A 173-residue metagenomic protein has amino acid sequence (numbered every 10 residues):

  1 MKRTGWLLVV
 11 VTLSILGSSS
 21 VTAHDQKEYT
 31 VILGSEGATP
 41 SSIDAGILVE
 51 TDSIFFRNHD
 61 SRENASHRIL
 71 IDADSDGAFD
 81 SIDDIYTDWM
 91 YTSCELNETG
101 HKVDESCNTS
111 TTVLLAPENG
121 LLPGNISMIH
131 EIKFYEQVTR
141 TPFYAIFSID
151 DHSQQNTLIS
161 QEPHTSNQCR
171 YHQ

Functional and structural regions predicted by a protein language model:
M1-A23, Q173: Secretory targeting signatures
A23-S53: N-terminal edge beta-strand
G37, D52, R62-E63, S106 (+1 more regions): Mature, Sec-exported extracytoplasmic domains of Gram-positive
D44-I71: Beta-strand cores of secreted/periplasmic/IMS beta-sandwich domains, seen most often in copper-related folds
G46-L48, T87-D88, H101: Hydrophobic beta-strand core residues of beta-sandwich domains
A73-S81: Acidic, glycine-anchored loop motifs typical of Ca2+
T92-H164: Extracellular/periplasmic metallocenter environments
T165-Q173: C-terminal single-pass membrane-anchor helix
